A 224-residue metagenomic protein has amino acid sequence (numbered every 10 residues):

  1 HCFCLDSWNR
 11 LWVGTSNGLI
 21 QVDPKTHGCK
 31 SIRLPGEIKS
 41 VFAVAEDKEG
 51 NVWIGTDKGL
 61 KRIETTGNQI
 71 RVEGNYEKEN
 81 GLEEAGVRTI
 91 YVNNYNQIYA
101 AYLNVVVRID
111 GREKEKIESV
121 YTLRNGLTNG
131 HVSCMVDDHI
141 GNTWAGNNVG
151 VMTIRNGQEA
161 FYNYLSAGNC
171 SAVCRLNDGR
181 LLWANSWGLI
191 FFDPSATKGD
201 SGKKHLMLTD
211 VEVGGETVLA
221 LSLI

Functional and structural regions predicted by a protein language model:
D6-N9, D23, D47-G50, E64 (+4 more regions): Polar/charged low-complexity regions in secreted precursors and cytosolic/nuclear IDRs
N9-L11, G50-I54, N96-Y99, N142-T143 (+1 more regions): Entry beta-strands of beta-propeller and related beta-repeat scaffolds
G14: N-terminal/domain-start segments enriched in small and hydrophobic, helix-friendly residues, covering either
N17, G28-F42, K58, N68-Y91 (+2 more regions): Residue-level "micro-hotspots" composed of small/polar
